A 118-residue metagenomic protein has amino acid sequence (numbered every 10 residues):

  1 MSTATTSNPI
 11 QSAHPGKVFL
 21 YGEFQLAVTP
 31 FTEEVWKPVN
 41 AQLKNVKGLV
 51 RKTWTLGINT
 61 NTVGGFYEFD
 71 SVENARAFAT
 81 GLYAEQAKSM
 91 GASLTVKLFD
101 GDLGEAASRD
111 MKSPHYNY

Functional and structural regions predicted by a protein language model:
M1-T62, E73-T80, A92, K97-Y118: Short S/T/G/P-rich N-terminal loop/turn motif that feeds into the first structured element of a domain
V63-E68: A short, exposed loop/beta-hairpin motif centered on an aromatic-Gly-Thr core
D70-E73, K88: A short, structured loop/turn motif at beta-sheet edges
A84-G91: Short arginine-rich
